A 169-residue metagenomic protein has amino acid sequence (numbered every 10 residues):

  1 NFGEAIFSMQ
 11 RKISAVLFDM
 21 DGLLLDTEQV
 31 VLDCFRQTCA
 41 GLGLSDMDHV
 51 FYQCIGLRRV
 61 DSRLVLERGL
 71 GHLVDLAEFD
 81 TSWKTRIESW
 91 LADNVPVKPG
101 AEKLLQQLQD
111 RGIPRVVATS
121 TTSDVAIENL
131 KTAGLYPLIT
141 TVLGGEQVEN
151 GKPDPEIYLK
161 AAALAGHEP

Functional and structural regions predicted by a protein language model:
F2-I6: Extreme N-terminal basic, low-complexity initiation segments that serve as generic localization/processing leaders
F7-Q53: Active-site neighborhood of HAD-like aspartate-dependent phosphohydrolases
K12, S89-V117, S123-I127, P155: Short, acidic loop-to-helix structural element flanking the phosphoryl-transfer center in phosphate-processing enzymes
V30, C54-R58, S82, P96-G100 (+3 more regions): Short beta->alpha linker loops
V31, F35, C39, R59-L66 (+2 more regions): Hydrophobic alpha-helical core bundles mediating ligand binding, dimerization, or RNAP-core interactions
D33, G41-L76, P99: Alpha-helical substrate-recognition element adjacent to the catalytic core
S45, E67-K103, R111: Metal-dependent phosphoesterase signature
D93, V116, T122-P169: Substrate-recognition "cap/lid" segment bordering the active-site pocket of phosphatases
